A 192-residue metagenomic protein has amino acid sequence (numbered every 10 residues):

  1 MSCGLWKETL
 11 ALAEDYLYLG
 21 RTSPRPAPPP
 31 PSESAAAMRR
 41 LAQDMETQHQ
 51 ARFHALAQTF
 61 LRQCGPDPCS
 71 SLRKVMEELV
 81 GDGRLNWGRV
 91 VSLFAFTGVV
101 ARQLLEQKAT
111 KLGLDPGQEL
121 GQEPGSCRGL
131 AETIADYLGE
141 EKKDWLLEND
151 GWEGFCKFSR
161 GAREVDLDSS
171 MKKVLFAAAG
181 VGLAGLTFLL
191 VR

Functional and structural regions predicted by a protein language model:
M1-C64, E141-R192: Terminal intrinsically disordered, low-complexity, charge-rich regions
P26, A37, F53-L56, S71-K74 (+3 more regions): Generic alpha-helix detector with strongest preference for long hydrophobic helices that associate with membranes
P31, A35, G65, C69 (+2 more regions): Alpha-helix N-cap/helix-initiation sites
Q43-A51, Q63-K74, R89-F96: Helix-boundary capping/turn motifs
R73-R192: Alpha-helical bundle/repeat cores within regulatory domains of eukaryotic proteins
